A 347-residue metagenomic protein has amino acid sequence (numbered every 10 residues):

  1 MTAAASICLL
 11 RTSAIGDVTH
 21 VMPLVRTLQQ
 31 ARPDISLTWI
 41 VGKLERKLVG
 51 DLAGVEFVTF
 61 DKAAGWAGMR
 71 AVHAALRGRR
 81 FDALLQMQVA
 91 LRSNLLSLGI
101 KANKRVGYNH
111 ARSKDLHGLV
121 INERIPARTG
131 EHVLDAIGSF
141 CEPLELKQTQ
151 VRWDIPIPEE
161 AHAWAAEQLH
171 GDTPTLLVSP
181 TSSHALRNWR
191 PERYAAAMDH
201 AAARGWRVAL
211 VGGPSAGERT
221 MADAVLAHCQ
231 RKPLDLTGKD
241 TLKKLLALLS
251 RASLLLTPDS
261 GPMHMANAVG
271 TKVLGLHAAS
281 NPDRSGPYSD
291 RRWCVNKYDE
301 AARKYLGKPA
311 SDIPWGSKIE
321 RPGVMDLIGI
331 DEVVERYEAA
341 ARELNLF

Functional and structural regions predicted by a protein language model:
M1-F347: Catalytic machinery of carbohydrate-active enzymes, primarily nucleotide-sugar-dependent glycosyltransferases
